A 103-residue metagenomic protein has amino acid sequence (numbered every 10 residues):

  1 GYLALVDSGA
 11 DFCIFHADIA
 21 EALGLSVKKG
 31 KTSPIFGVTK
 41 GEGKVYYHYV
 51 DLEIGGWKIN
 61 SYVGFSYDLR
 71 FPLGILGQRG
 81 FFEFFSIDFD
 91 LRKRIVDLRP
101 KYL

Functional and structural regions predicted by a protein language model:
G1-L103: Pepsin/retropepsin-fold aspartyl endopeptidases
